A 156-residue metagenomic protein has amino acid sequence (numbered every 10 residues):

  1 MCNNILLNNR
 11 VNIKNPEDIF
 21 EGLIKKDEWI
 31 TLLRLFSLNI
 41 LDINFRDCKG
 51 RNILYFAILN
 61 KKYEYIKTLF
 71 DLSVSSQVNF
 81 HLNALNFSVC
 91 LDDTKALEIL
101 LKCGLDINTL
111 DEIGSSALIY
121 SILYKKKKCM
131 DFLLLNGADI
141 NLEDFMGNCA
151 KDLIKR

Functional and structural regions predicted by a protein language model:
M1-N39, N44-L59, K67: Intrinsically disordered, low-complexity regulatory segments in ankyrin-centric signaling systems
G22-D27, F56-K62, F87-D93, Y120-K126 (+1 more regions): Ankyrin repeat A-helix N-terminal signature
T31, E64-Y65, K95-A96, K128-C129: Conserved ankyrin/ankyrin-like repeat signature
R34-L41, K67-S75, E98-D106, D131-D139: Ankyrin repeat domain, specifically the short helix-to-loop turn at the C-terminus of the second helix of each repeat
F45-R46, S76-F80, I107-L110, I140-E143: Ankyrin repeat boundary signal
L59, Q77-N108: Alpha-helical adaptor scaffolds
L134, D139-R156: Leucine-rich solenoid repeat scaffolds
